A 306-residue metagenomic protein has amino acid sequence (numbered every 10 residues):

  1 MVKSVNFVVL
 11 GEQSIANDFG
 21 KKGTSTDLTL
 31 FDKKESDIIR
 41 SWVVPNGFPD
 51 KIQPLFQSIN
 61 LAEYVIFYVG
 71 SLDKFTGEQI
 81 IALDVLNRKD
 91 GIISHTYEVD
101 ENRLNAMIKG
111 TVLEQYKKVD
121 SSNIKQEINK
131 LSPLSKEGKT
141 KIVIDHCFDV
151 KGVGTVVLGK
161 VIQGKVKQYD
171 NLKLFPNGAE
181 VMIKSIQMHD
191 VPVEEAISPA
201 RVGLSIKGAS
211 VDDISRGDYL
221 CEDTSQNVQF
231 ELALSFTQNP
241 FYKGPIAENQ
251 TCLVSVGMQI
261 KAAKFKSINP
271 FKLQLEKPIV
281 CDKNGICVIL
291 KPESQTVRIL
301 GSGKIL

Functional and structural regions predicted by a protein language model:
M1-Y64, V69-S71, V161-Q168, L172-L306: C-terminal effector/interaction modules appended to NTPase cores
I52-Y116: Conserved C-terminal guanine-recognition region of P-loop GTPase G domains, centered on the G4
K74, E78, N123, K139 (+2 more regions): Charged, alpha-helix-enriched surfaces in structured cytosolic catalytic cores of large nucleotide-utilizing machines
D84, N129-S132, D149, I162 (+1 more regions): Signal for well-folded cores of large energy- and translation-related assemblies
K89-V153: Canonical P-loop GTPase G-domain recognition
I142-G164, I186-Q187: Short catalytic-site patches enriched in acidic/histidine residues that coordinate or position cofactors/metals
